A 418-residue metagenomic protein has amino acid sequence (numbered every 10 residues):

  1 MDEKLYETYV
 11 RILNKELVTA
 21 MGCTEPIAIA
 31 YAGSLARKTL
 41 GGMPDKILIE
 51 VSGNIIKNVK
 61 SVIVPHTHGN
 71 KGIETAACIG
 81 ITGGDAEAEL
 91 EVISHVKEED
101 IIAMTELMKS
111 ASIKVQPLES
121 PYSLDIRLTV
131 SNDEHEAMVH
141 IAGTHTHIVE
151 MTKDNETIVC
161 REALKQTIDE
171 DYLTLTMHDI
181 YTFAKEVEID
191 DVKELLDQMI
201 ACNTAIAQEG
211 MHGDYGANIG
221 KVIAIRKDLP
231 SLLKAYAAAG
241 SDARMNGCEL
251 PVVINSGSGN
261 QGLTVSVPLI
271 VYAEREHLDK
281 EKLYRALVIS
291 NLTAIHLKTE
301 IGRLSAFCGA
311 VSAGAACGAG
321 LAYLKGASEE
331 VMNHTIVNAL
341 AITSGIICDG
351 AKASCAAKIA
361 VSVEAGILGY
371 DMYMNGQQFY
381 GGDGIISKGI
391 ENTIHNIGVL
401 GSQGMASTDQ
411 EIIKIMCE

Functional and structural regions predicted by a protein language model:
M1-I27, L40, K46, V51-S61: N-terminal alpha-helical transmembrane segments of multi-pass membrane transport and channel/translocase proteins
T19-L35, L250-S266, C308-S312: Conserved phosphate/anionic-ligand binding catalytic regions in large, soluble enzymes, centered on
A20-T24, N54-N58, V62-P65, A142-T146 (+3 more regions): A structural signal for small-residue-enriched, beta-sheet-centric alpha/beta enzyme cores and oligomeric scaffold folds
P26-G42, G262-L278, G318-G326: Alpha-helical support elements that line or immediately flank enzyme active sites and cofactor-binding pockets
M43-I47, A88-I93, V115-Q116, D190-L196 (+8 more regions): Flexible, glycine/charged-enriched surface loops at secondary-structure junctions
P44-E89, I101-I113, K282-V331, T335 (+1 more regions): A structural-propensity feature for long, helix-poor, extended segments
S52-N54, I63, K71-M108, I113-Q116 (+4 more regions): Mobile "lid/hinge" segments at catalytic clefts and subdomain interfaces of large enzymes
M108-G247, E411-E418: Signature of multi-pass transmembrane helix bundles
